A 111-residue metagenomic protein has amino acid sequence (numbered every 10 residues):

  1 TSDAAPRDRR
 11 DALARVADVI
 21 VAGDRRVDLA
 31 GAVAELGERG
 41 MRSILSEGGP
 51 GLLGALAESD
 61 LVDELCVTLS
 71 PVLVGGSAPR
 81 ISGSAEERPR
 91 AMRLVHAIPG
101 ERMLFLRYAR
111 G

Functional and structural regions predicted by a protein language model:
T1-G111: Enzymes that bind and transform nitrogen-containing heteroaromatic metabolites
